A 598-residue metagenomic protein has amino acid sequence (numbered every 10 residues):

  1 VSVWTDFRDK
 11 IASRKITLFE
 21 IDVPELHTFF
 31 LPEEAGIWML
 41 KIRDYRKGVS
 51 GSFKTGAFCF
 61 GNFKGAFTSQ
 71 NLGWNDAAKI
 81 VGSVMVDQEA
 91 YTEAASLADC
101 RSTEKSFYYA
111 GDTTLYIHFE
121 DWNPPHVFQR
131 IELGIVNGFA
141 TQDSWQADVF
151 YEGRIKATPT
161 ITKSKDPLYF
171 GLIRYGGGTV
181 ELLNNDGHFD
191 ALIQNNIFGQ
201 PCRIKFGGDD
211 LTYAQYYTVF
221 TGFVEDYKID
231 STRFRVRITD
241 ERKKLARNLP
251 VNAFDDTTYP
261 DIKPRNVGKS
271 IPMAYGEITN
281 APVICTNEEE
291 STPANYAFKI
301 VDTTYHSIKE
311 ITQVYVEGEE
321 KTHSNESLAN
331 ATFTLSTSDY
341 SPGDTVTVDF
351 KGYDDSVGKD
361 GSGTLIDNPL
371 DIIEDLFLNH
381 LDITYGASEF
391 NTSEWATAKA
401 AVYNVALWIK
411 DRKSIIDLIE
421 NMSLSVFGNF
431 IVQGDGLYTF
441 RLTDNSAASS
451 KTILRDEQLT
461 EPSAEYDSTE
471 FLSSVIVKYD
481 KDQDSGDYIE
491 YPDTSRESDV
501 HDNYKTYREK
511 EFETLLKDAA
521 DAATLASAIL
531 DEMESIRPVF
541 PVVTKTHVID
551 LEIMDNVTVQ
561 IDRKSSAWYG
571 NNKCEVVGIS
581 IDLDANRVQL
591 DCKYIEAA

Functional and structural regions predicted by a protein language model:
S2, D6-F30, I37, G138-I193 (+5 more regions): C-terminal extracytoplasmic interaction modules
F29, E34-I135, L249-S324: Extracellular polysaccharide-degrading/modifying enzymes targeting complex plant/algal/animal polysaccharides
L72, K79, M85, G177-A191 (+2 more regions): Short N-terminal secondary-structure initiator segments
A98-S102, P124-H126, L245-A246, A329-F333 (+1 more regions): A short local loop/turn or secondary-structure capping micro-motif enriched for an aromatic residue
Y108-I135, T312-T384: Surface-exposed interaction regions enriched in Ser/Thr/Asp/Glu that occur as long low-complexity tracts or repetitive
